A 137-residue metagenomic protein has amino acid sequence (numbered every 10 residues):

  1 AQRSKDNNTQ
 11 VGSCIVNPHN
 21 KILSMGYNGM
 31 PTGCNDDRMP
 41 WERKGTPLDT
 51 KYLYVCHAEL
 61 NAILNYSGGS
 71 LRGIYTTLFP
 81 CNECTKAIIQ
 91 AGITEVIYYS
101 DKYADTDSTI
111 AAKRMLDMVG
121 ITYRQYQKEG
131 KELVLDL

Functional and structural regions predicted by a protein language model:
A1-L137: Zinc-dependent deaminase catalytic domain
